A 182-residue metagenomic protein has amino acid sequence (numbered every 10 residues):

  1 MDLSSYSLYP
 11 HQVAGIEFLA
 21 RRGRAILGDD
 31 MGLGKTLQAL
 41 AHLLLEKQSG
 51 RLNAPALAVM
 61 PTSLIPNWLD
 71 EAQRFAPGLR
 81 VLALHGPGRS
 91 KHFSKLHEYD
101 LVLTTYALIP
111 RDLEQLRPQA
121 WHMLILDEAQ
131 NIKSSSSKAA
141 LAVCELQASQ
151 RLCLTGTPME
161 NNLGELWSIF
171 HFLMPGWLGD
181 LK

Functional and structural regions predicted by a protein language model:
M1-K182: ASCE P-loop NTPase motor core, strongest for the SF2 helicase catalytic module
